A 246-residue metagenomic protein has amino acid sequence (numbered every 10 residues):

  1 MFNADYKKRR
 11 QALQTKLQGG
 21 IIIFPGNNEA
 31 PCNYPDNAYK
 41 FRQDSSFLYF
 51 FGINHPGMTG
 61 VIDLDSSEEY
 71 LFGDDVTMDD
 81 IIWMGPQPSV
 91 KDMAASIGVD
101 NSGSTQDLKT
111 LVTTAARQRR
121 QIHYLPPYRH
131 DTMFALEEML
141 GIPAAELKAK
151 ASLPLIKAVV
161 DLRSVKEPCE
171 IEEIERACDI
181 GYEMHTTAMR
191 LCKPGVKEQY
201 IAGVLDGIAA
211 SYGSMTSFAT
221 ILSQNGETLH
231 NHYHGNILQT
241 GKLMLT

Functional and structural regions predicted by a protein language model:
M1-E183: A composition/biophysics-driven feature that prefers long, compositionally simple stretches
N3, S164, L191-G195, H230-H234: Hydrophobic alpha-helical scaffolding
C32-F41, P143, L153-A158, V196-T246: Short catalytic-site patches enriched in acidic/histidine residues that coordinate or position cofactors/metals
V160, T186-R190, E227: A broad detector of the eukaryotic-type serine/threonine protein kinase catalytic domain
K166-Y212, F218: Active-site pocket-lining segments that scaffold enzyme catalytic pockets across diverse folds
